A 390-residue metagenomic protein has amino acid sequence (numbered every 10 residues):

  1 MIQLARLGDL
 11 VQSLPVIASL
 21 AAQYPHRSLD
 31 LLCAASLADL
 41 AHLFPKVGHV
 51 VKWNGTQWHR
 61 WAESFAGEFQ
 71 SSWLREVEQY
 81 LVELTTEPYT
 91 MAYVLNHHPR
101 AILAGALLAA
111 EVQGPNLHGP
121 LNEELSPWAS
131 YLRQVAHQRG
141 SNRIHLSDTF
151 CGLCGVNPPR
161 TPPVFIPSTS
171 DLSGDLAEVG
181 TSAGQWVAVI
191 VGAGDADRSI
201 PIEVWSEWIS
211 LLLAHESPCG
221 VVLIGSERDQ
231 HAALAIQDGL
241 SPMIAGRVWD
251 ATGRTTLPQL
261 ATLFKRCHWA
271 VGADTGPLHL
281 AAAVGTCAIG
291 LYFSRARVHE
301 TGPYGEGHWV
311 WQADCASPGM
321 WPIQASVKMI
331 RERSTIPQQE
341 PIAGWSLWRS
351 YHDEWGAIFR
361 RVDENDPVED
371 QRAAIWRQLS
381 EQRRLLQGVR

Functional and structural regions predicted by a protein language model:
M1-R390: Catalytic machinery of carbohydrate-active enzymes, primarily nucleotide-sugar-dependent glycosyltransferases
